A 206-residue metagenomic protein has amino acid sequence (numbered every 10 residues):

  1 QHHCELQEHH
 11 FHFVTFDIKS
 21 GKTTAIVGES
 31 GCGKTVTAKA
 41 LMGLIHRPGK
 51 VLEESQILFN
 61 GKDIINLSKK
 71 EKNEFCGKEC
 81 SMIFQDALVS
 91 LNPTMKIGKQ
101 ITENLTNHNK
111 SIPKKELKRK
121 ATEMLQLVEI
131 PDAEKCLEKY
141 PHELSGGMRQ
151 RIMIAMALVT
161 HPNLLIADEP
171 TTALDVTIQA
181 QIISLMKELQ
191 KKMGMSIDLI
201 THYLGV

Functional and structural regions predicted by a protein language model:
L52-D63: Conserved ABC transporter NBD signature motif
D63, K115-K135: Conserved ABC ATPase "signature" region
I64-S81, N107: ABC ATPase NBD coupling module
K139-L144, M148: Conserved ABC ATPase signature
V159-N163: A short, proline-enriched helix->beta-strand linker immediately N-terminal to the Walker B motif in ABC-type P-loop
L165-D168: Catalytic Walker B motif of ABC-type/P-loop ATPase nucleotide-binding domains
A180-M193, G205: Helical segment within the ABC ATPase nucleotide-binding domain
